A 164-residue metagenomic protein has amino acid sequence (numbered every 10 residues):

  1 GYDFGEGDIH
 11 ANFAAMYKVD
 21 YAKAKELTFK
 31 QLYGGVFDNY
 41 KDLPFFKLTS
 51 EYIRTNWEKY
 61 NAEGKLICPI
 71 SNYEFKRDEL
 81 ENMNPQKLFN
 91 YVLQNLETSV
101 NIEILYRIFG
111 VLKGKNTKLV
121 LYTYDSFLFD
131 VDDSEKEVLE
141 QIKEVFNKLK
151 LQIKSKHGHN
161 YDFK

Functional and structural regions predicted by a protein language model:
G1, A14, V92-N95, V138 (+1 more regions): Structured N-terminal alpha/beta-domain signature that marks small ligand/cofactor-binding or signaling modules
G1-I9: Extended active-site and interfacial segments that coordinate phosphate-rich ligands in large catalytic machineries
D8-Y122, L149-L151: Conserved catalytic core of nucleic-acid polymerases
G35-D38, L128, K136: Short acidic, S/G/P-rich loop/turn micro-motifs used as interaction or catalytic elements
D125-V131: A generic structural motif
D133-K164: Polymerase palm active-site segment centered on the conserved acidic dipeptide of motif C
